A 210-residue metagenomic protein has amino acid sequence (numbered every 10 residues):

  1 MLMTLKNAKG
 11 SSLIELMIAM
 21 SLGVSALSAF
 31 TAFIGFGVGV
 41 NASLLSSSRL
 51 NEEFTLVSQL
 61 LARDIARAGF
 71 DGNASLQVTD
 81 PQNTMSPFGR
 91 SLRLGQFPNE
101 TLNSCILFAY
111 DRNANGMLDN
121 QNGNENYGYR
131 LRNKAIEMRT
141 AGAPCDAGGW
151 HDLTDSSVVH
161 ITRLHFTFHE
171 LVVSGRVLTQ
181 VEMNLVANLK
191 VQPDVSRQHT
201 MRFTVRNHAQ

Functional and structural regions predicted by a protein language model:
L2-T4, A8-G72: Aliphatic-rich helix starts adjacent to a transmembrane/signal segment
E52-E53, Q121, V195: Generic detector of ordered secondary-structure context
N73-Q77: Extended alpha-helical rod segments
Q82-N83: Glycine-rich phosphate/pyrophosphate-handling loop used in enzymes and phosphotransfer proteins
S86-V172: Type IV pilin-like appendage domain
A147-Q210: Short linear sequence signals and composition-biased patches located at protein termini or domain-edge surfaces
